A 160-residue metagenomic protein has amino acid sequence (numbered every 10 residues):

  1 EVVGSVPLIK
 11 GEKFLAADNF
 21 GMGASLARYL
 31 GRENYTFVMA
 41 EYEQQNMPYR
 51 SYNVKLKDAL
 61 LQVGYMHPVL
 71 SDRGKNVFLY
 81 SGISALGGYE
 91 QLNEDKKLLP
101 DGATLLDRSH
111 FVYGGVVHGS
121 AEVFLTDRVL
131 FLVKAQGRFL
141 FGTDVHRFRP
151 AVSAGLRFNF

Functional and structural regions predicted by a protein language model:
E1-M39, R157-N159: Short glycine/proline- and aromatic-enriched beta-strand/turn motifs that initiate or cap beta-hairpins
S5-L8, N46-P48, P100-L105, Q136-F139: Extracytoplasmic loops and strand-loop junctions of Gram-negative outer membrane beta-barrel proteins
K13-D18, S51-D58, T104-F111, D144-R149: Replace "Gram-negative outer membrane beta-barrel proteins" with "bacterial and organellar outer membrane beta-barrel
S25-L99, V129, F158: Gram-negative (and chloroplast) outer-membrane scaffold detector with strong preference for beta-barrel transmembrane
Q62, F148-F160: Outer-membrane beta-barrel "beta-signal"
I83-G87, G115-G119, A135-G137: Hydrophobic alpha-helical segments of small multi-pass membrane proteins
L105, V112-G119, V123: Acidic, glycine-rich flexible loop segments
F131-V133, G142-T143: Internal alpha-helical scaffold/solenoid segments in large eukaryotic proteins
